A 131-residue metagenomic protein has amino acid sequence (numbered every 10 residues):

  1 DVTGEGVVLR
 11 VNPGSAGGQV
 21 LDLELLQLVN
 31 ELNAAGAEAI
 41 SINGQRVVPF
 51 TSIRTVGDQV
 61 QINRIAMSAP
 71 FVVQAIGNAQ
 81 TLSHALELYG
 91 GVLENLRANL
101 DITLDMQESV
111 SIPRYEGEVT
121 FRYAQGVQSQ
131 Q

Functional and structural regions predicted by a protein language model:
D1-Q131: Core subunits and conserved enzymes of cellular information-processing and envelope-translocation systems across
